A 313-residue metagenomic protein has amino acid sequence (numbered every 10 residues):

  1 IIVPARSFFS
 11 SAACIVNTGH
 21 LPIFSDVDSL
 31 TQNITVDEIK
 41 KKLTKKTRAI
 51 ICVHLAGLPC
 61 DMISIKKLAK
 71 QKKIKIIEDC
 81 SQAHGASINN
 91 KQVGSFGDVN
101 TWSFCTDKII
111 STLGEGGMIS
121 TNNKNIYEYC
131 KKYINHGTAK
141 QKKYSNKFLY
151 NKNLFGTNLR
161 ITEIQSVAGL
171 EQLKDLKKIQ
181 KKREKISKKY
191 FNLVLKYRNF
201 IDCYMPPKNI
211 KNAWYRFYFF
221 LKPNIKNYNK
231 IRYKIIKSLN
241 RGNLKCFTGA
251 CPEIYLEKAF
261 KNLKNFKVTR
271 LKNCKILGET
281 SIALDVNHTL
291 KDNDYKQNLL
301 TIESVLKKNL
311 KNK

Functional and structural regions predicted by a protein language model:
I1, I50, G117-I119, F217: Well-ordered beta-strand positions enriched in small/hydrophobic/aromatic, beta-favoring residues
I1-Q71, K75-C80, S87: PLP-dependent aminotransferase-like
R6, H20, V27, S81-Q82 (+4 more regions): Histidine-centered beta-alpha loop that forms part of the nucleotide-sugar donor binding/catalytic region in diverse
S10, N17, A83, S95 (+5 more regions): Generic alpha-helical secondary structure signal
D37, A49-V53, L58, M62-S64 (+2 more regions): PLP-dependent aminotransferase class I/II
I76-E78, N100, C246, L284: Hydrophobic faces of well-ordered beta-strands that scaffold small-molecule active sites in alpha/beta enzyme cores
E78-L113, K142-K143, F148-N153: Conserved active-site segment immediately N-terminal to the catalytic lysine that forms the internal aldimine
S95-A139, E163: Active-site PLP attachment segment
